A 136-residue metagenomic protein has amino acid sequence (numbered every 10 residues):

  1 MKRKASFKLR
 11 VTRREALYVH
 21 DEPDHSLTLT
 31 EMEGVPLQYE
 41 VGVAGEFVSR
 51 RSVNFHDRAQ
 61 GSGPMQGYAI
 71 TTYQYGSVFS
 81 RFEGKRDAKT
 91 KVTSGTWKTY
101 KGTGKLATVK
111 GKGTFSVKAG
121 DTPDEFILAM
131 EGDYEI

Functional and structural regions predicted by a protein language model:
M1-I136: Beta-strand-enriched cores of mature, soluble protein domains
